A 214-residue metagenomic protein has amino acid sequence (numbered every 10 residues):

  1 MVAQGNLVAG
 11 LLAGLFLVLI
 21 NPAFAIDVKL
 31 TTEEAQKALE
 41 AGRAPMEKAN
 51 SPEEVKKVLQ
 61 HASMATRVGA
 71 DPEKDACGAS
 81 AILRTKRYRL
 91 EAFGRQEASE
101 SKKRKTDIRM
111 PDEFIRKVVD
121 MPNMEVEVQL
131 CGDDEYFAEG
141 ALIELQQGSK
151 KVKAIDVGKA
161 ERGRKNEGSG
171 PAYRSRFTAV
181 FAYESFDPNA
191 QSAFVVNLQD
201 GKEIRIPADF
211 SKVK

Functional and structural regions predicted by a protein language model:
M1-L11: Bacterial N-terminal signal peptides that target proteins for export
A9-I20: Bacterial N-terminal signal peptides
N21-A25: Sec/Tat signal peptide C-region and signal peptidase I cleavage site
I26-A190, N197-K214: Conserved functional micro-motifs across diverse proteins
